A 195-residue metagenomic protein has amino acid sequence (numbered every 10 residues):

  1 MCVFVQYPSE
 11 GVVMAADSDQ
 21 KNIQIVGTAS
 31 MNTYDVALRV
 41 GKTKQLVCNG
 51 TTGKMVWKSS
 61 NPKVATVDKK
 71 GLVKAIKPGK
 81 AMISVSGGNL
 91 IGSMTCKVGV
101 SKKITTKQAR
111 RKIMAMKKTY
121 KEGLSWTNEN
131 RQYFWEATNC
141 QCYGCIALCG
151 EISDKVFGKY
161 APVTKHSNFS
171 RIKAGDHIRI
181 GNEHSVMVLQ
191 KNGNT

Functional and structural regions predicted by a protein language model:
M1, T28, V40, T51 (+3 more regions): Generic detection of intrinsically disordered/low-complexity segments and helix-coil linkers/edges
C2, C48, C96, C140-C145 (+1 more regions): Generic recognition of cysteine residues
V3-K103: Extracytoplasmic soluble-region selector
T105-N192: Secreted/periplasmic proteins that engage bacterial cell-wall peptidoglycan
T195: Basic/aromatic-rich interaction segments and small domains that mediate binding to polyanionic partners
